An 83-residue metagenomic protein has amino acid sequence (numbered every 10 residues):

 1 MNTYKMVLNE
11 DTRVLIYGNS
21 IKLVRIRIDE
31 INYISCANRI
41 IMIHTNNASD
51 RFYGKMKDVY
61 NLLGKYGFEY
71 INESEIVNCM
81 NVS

Functional and structural regions predicted by a protein language model:
N2-S83: Conserved binding/recognition cores within well-folded domains
